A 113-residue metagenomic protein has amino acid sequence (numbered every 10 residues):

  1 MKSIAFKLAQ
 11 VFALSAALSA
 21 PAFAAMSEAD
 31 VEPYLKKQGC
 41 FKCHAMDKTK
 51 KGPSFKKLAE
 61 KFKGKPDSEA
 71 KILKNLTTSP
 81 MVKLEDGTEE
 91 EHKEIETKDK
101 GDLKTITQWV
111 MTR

Functional and structural regions predicted by a protein language model:
M1-F12: Bacterial N-terminal signal peptides that target proteins for export
L18-A25: Sec/Tat signal peptide C-region and signal peptidase I cleavage site
M26-M46: Sequence/structural segment immediately N-terminal to covalent heme-attachment motifs in c-type and related
S27, M46-D47, G64-K65, K98: Extracytoplasmic/periplasmic, Sec-exported soluble proteins
K42, K51-F62, N75-T107: Axial heme c-ligation environment in periplasmic c-type cytochrome domains
H44, V110-M111: Protein kinase-like catalytic domain
K48-K50, R113: Solvent-exposed loop/turn segments at secondary-structure junctions within structured extracellular/periplasmic domains
K65-N75: Post-signal/leader-peptide non-cytosolic segments of secretory proteins
